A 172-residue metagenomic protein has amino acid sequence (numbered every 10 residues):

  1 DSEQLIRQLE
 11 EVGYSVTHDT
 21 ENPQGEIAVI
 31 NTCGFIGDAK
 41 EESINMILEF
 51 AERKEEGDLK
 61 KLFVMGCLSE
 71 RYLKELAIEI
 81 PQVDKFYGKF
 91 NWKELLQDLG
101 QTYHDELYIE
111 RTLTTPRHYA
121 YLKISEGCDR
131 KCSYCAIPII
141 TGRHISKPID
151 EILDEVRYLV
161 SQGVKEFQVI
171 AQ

Functional and structural regions predicted by a protein language model:
D1-Q172: Proteins enriched for Cys/Gly/acidic motifs involved in redox and nucleic-acid/cofactor modification
